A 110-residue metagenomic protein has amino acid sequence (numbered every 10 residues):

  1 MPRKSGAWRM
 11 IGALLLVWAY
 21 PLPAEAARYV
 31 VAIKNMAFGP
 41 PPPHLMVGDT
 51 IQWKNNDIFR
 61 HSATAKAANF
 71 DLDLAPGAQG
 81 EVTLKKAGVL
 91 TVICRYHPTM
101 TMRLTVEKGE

Functional and structural regions predicted by a protein language model:
P2-G6, L14-E110: Extracytoplasmic copper-binding redox domains, predominantly the cupredoxin/blue-copper superfamily
